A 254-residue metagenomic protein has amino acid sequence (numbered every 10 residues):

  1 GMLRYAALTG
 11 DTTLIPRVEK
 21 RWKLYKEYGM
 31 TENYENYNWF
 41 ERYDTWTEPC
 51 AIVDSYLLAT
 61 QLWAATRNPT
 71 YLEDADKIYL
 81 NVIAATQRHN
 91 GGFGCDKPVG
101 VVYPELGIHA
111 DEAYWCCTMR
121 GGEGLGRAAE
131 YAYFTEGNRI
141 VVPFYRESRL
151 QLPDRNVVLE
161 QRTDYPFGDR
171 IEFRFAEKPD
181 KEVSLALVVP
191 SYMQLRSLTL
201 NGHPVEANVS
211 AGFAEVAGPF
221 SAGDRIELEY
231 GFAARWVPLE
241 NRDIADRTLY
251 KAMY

Functional and structural regions predicted by a protein language model:
G1-Y254: Glycan-recognition and catalytic cores of secretory/periplasmic carbohydrate-active enzymes
